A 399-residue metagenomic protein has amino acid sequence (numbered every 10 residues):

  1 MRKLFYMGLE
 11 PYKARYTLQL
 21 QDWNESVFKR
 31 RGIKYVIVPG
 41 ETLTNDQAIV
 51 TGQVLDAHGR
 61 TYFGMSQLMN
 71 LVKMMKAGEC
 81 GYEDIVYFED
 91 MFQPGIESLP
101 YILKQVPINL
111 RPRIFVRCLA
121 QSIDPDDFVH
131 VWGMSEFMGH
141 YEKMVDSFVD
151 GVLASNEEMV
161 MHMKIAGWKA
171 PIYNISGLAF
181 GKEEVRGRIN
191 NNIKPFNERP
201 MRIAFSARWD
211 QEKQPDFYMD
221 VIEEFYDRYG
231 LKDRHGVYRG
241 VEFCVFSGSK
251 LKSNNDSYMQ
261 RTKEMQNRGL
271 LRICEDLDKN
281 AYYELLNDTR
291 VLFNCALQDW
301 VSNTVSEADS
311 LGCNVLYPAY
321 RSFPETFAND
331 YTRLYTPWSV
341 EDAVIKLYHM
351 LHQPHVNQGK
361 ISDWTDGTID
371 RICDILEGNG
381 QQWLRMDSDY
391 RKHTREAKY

Functional and structural regions predicted by a protein language model:
M1-S98: N-terminal pre-catalytic "stem/leader" segment of glycosyltransferase-like enzymes
V131-V152: Membrane-proximal helix-turn-helix segments that form the acceptor-binding/catalytic region of lipid-linked
S147-I193, E198: Donor nucleotide-sugar binding/catalytic pocket of nucleotide-sugar-dependent glycosyltransferases
N192-E224, C244: Conserved donor-binding/catalytic core segment of Leloir-type glycosyltransferases
G236-M259, E275: Glycosyltransferase donor-sugar binding loop
A296-Q298: Aromatic "clamp/platform" in nucleotide-sugar-dependent glycosyltransferases that forms part of the donor/acceptor
N314-Y317: Short hydrophobic beta-strand element within catalytic cores of glycosyltransferases and related nucleotide-activated
W338-E341, I345-Y399: A charged, aromatic-enriched C-terminal amphipathic alpha-helix characteristic of glycosyltransferases across folds
